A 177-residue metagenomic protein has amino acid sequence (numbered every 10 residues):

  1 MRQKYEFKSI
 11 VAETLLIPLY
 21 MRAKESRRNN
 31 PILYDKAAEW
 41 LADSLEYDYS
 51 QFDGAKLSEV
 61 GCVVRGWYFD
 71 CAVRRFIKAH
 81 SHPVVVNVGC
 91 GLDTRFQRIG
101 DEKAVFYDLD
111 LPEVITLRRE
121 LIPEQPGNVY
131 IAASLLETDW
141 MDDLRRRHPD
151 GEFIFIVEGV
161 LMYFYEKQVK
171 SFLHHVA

Functional and structural regions predicted by a protein language model:
M1-V86, C90-A133, P149: Rossmann-like AdoMet
A72-R75, R145, S171-A177: Short amphipathic alpha-helices and their capping/turn segments at secondary-structure boundaries
Y130, T138-M141, Y163-V176: A short, conserved alpha-helix within the catalytic core of class I
D139-D150: Short amphipathic alpha-helix with an adjacent loop that forms part of the alpha/beta core around
F155-I156: A conserved beta-strand element that flanks and buttresses the S-adenosyl-L-methionine
V160: Hydrophobic adenine-recognition pocket in adenosine-nucleotide-binding enzymes
